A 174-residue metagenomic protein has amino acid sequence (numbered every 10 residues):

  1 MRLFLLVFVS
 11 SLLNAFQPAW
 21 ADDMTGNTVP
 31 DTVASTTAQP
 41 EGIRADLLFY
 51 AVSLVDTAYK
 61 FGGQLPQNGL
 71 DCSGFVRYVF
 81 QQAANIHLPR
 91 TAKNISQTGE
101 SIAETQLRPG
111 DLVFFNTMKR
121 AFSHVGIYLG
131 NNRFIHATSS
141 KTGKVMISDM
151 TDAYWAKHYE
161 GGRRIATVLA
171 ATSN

Functional and structural regions predicted by a protein language model:
L3-V7, P18-Q39, I43, F122 (+1 more regions): Aromatic- and glycine-rich peptidoglycan recognition patches
A34-A38, T57-P109: Catalytic cysteine-centered active-site loop
I43-A51, C72, V76: Stable alpha-helical elements in mature extracytoplasmic
Y50-A58, Y78-I86, A153, I165-V168: Structured segments of extracytoplasmic/periplasmic soluble domains in secreted or envelope-associated proteins
G110-L112, N132: Structural motif
